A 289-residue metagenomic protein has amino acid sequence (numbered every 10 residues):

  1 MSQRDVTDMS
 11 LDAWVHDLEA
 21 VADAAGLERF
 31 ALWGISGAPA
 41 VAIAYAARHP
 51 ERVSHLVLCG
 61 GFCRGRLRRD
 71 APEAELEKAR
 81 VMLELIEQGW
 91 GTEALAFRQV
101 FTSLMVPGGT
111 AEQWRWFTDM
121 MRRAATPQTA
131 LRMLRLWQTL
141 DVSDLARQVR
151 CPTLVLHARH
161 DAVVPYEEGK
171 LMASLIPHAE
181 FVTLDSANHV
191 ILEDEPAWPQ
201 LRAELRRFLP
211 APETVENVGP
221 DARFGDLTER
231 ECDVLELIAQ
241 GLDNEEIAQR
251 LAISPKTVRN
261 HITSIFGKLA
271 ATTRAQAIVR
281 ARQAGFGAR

Functional and structural regions predicted by a protein language model:
M1-W33: Active-site loop/oxyanion-hole signature of alpha/beta-hydrolase fold enzymes
G34-A38, A42: Gly/Ala-rich beta-loop-alpha elbow adjacent to hydrolase catalytic centers
I43, A47, S54-Q88: Flexible "cap/lid" loop of the alpha/beta hydrolase fold
G91-L136, L145: Conserved alpha/beta-hydrolase catalytic His-Asp/Glu region
V149, V155-H157, D161: Short beta-strand/loop motif that positions the catalytic acidic residue of the alpha/beta-hydrolase fold
H160-V164, V190: Acidic catalytic loop of the alpha/beta-hydrolase fold
A179-P220: Catalytic active-site module of serine/aspartate enzymes centered on a nucleophile-bearing elbow/loop
E216-T263, K268-L269, Q276-R289: Helix-turn-helix DNA-binding segment
